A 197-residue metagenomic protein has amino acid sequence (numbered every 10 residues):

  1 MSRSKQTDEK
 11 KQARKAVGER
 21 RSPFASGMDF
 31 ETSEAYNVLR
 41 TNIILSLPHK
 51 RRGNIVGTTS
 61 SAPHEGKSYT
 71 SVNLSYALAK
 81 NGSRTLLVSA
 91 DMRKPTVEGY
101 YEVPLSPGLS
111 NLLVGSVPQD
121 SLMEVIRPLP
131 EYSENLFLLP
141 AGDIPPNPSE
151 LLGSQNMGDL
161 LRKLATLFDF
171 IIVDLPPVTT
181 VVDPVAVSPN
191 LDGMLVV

Functional and structural regions predicted by a protein language model:
M1-I43: Acidic-aromatic/histidine active-site loop/patch
E19-R20, L39, L112, L138-L139 (+1 more regions): Conserved beta-strand/loop subsegment of P-loop NTPase cores
S26-M28, S106-V117, D143-G153, V196-V197: Flexible beta-alpha connector loops of hexameric P-loop NTPases
E31-G99: Walker A/P-loop phosphate-binding motif and the immediately C-terminal alpha-helix
G57-T59, V88, P140-A141, V173-D174 (+1 more regions): Conserved beta-strand segments of the P-loop GTPase G domain that flank and frequently precede/overlap
L78-L138: Phosphate-binding loop that captures ATP/GTP phosphates
P128, A141-V182: Phosphate-binding/switch loop-helix module in NTP-utilizing enzymes
P177-V197: Conserved P-loop NTPase nucleotide-binding/switch module
